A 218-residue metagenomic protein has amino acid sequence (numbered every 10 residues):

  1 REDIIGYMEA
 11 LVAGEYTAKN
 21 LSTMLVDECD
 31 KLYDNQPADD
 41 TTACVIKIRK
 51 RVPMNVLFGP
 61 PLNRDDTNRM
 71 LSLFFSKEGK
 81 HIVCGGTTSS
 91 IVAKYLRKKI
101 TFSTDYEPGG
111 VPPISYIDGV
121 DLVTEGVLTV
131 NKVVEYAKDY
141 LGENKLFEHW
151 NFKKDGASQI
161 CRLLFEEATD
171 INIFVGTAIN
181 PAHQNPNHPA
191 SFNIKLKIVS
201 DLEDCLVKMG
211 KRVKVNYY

Functional and structural regions predicted by a protein language model:
R1-T23, P181-Q184, H188: Active-site-proximal, acidic helix/loop segment immediately C-terminal to a metal-coordinating Asp/Glu
Y7-G14, E28-N35, Y95, K99 (+2 more regions): Change "in soluble alpha/beta enzymes" to "in soluble alpha/beta proteins
A18-I48: Catalytic core of PPM/PP2C metal-dependent serine/threonine phosphatase domains
N35, K80-H81: Residue-level marker of motif borders
K50-K80, S89, A93-Y218: Non-transmembrane, aqueous-exposed alpha-helical and coiled segments at domain scale
